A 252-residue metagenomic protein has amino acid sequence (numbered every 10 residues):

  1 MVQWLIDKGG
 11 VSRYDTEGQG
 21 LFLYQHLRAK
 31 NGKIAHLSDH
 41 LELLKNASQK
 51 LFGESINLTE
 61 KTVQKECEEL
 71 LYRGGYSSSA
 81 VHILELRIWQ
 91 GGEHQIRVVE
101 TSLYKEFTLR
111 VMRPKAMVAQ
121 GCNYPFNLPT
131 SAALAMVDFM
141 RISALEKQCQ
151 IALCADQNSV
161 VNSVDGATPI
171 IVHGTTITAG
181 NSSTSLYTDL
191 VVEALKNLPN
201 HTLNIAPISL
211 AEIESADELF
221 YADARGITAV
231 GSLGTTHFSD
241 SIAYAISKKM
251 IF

Functional and structural regions predicted by a protein language model:
M1-E69, W89-F252: Helix-start/capping segments and mature chain N-termini
Y72-V81, N197-P199: Short secondary-structure junctions
A80-E85, Q95: Ordered, amphipathic secondary-structure segments that act as subunit-interaction surfaces in large macromolecular
